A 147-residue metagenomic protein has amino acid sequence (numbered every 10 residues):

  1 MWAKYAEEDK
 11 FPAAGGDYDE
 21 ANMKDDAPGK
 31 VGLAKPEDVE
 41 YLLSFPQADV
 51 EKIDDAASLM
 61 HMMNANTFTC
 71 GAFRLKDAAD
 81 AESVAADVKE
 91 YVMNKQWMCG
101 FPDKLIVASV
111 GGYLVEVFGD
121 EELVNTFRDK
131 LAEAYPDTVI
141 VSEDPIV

Functional and structural regions predicted by a protein language model:
M1-T69, L75-V147: Soluble, non-membrane globular domain cores that form compact, hydrophobic packing and curved binding surfaces
